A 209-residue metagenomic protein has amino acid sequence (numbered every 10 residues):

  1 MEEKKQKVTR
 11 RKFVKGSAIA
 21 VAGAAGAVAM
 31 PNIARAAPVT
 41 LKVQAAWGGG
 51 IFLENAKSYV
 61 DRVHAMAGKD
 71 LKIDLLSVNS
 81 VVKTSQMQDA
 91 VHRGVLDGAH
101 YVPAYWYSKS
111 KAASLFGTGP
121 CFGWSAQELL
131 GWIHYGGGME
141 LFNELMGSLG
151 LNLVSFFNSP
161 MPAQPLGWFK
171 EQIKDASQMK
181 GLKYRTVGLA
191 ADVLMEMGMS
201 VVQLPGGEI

Functional and structural regions predicted by a protein language model:
M1-K12: N-terminal secretory signal peptides
E2-K4, D61-H64, V102-G206: Contiguous mixed-secondary-structure segments that line small-molecule binding/active-site clefts of soluble domains
G23-A24, I33-A34: Cleavable N-terminal signal peptides
A24, T40-Y59, V78-K83: Extracytoplasmic "Venus flytrap"
A37-G50, L71-L75, G181-R185: Short, well-ordered beta-strand elements
G50-D74, D192: Short, polar/charged alpha-helical segment
K69-L71, M87-A104, K183-R185, M199-V201: Alpha-to-beta junction loops
L76-D89, V187-L189, V201-I209: Short helix-initiation/N-cap motifs at beta->coil->alpha
